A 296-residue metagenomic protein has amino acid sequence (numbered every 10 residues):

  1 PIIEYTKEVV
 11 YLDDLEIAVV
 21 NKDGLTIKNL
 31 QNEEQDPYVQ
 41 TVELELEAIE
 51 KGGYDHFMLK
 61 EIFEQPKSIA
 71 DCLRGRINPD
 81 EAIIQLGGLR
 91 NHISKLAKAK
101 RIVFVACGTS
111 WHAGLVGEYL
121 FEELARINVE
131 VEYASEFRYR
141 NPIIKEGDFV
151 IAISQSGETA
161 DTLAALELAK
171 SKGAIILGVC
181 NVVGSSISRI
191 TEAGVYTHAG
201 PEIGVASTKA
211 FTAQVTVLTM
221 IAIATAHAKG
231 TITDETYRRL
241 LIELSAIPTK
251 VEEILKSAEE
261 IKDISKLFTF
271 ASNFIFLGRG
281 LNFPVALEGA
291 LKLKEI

Functional and structural regions predicted by a protein language model:
P1-K100, S110, Y119, E123-L124 (+3 more regions): N-terminal segments that mediate ammonia production and transfer in glutamine-dependent amidotransferase systems
Y5, T162-A165, A286: Hydrophobic side chains in well-ordered alpha-helices
Y11, I17-V19, T26-N29, M58-E61 (+11 more regions): Structured core elements
G52-G53, A106-G108, G114, G157 (+2 more regions): Glycine-centered flexibility sites
K60, D71, Y119, E123 (+6 more regions): Solvent-exposed alpha-helical segments within well-ordered globular domains of core cellular machineries
Q65-I69, L73-V103, V183, A193-I296: Active-site phosphate/pyrophosphate-binding segments
A97-R239, E243-A246: Glycine-rich phosphate-binding loops that contact phosphosugars or nucleotide phosphates
